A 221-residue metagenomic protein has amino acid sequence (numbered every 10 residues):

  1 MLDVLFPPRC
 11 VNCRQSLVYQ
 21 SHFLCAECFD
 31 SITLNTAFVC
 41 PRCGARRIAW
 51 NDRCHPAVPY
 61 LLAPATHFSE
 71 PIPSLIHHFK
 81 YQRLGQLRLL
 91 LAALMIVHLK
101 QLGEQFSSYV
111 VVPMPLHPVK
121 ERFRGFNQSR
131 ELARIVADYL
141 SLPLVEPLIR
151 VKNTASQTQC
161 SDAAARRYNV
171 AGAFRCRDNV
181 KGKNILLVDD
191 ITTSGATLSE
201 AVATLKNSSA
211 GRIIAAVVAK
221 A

Functional and structural regions predicted by a protein language model:
M1-D189, T193-A221: Glycine-rich phosphate/pyrophosphate-handling loop used in enzymes and phosphotransfer proteins
